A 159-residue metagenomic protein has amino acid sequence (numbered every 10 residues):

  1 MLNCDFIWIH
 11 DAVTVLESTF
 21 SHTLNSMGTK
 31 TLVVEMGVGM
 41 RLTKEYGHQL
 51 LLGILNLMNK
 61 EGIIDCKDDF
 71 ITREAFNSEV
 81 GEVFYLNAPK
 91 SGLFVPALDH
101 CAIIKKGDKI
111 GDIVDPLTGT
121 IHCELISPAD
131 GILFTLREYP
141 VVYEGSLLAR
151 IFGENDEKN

Functional and structural regions predicted by a protein language model:
M1-N159: Structured catalytic-domain cores with a bias toward divalent-metal coordination
